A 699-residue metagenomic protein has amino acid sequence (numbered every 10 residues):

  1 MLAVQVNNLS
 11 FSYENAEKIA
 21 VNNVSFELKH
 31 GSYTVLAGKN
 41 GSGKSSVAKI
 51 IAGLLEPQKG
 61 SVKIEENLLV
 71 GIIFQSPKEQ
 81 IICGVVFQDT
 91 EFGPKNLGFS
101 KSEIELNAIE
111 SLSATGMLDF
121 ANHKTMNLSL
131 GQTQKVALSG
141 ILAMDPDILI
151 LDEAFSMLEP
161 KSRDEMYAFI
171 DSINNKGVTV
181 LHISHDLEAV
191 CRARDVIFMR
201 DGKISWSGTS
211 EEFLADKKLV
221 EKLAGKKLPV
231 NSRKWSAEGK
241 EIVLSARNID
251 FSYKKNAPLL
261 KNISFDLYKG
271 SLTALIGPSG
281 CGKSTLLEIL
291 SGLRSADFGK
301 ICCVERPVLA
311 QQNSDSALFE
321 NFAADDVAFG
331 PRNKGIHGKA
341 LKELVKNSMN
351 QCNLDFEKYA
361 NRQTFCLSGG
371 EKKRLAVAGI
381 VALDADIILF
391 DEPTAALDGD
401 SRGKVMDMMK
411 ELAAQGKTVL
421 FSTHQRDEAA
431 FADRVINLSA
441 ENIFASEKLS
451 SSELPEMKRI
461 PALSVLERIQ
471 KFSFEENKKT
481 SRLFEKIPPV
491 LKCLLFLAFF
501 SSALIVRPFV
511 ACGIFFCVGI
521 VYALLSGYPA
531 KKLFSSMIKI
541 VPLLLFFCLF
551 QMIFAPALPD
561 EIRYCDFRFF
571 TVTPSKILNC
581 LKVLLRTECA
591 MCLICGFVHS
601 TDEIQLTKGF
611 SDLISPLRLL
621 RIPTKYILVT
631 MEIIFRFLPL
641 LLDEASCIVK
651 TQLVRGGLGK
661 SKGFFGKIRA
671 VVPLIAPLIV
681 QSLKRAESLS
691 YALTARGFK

Functional and structural regions predicted by a protein language model:
A37-K39, I276-P278: The feature captures the beta-strand-to-loop junction immediately N-terminal to the Walker
A52, S291: Helix-to-loop junction immediately C-terminal to a conserved catalytic motif
E103-F120, A340-K358: Conserved ABC ATPase "signature" region
K124-L128, Q132, Q363-L367, E371: Conserved ABC ATPase signature
L149-D152, I388-D391: Catalytic Walker B motif of ABC-type/P-loop ATPase nucleotide-binding domains
E159, D398: ABC-family nucleotide-binding domains
P461-D612: N-terminal transmembrane hairpin
